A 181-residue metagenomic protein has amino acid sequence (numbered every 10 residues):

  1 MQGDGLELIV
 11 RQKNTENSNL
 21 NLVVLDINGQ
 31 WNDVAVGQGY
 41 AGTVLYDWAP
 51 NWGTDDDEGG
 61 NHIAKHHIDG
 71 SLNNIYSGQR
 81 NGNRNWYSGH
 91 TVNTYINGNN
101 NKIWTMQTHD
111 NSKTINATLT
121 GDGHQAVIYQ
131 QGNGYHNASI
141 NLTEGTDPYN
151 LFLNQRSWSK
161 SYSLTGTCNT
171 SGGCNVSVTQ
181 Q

Functional and structural regions predicted by a protein language model:
M1-Q181: Low-complexity repeat regions of mature extracellularly deployed or surface/particle-associated proteins
